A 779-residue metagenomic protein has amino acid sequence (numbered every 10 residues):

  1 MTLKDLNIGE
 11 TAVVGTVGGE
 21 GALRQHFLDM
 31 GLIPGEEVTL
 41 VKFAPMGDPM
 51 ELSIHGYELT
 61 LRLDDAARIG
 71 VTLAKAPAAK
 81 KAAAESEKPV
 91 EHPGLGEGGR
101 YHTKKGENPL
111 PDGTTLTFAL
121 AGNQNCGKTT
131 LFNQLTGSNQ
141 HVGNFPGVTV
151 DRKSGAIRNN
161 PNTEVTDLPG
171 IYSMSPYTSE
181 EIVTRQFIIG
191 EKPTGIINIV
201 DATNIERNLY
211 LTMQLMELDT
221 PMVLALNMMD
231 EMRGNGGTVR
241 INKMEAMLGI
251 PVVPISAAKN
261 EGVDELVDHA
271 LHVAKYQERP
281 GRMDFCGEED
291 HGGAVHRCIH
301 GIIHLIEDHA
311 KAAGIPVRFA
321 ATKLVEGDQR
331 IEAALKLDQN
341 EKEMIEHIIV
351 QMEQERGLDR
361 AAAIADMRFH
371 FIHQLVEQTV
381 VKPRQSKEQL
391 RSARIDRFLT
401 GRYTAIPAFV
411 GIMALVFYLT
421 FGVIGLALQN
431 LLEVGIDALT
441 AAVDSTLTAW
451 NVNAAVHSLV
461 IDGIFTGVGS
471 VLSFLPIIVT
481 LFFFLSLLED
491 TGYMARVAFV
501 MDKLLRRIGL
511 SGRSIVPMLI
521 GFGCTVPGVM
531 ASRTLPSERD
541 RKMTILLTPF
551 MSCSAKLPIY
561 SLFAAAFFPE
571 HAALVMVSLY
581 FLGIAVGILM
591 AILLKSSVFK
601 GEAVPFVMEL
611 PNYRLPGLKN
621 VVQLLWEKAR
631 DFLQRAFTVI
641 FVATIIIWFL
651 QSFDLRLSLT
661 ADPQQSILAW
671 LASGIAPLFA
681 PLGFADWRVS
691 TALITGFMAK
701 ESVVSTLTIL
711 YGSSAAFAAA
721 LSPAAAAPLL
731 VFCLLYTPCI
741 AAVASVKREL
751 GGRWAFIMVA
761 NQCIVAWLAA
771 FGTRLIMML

Functional and structural regions predicted by a protein language model:
H92-S173, E191: Conserved G1/Walker A P-loop phosphate-binding module
N160, R185-V252, I559: Conserved C-terminal guanine-recognition region of P-loop GTPase G domains, centered on the G4
M232-F285: Canonical P-loop GTPase G-domain recognition
G249, Y276, M283-N453, L659 (+1 more regions): Extended helical scaffolds that flank P-loop GTPase cores
A362-D366, K382, V423-I464, I508 (+2 more regions): Extended, low-charge hydrophobic alpha-helical regions
A408-L419, L481-S486, A564-A566, L579-L593 (+3 more regions): Hydrophobic core segments of alpha-helical transmembrane domains in multi-pass membrane transport and ion-translocation
V434, A438-A442, A495-T525, K600-L624 (+1 more regions): Juxtamembrane inter-helical linkers in multi-pass membrane proteins
F550, S554-V577, A741-G751, A770-L779: Transmembrane helix-loop junctions at the membrane interface of multipass transporters and ion channels
